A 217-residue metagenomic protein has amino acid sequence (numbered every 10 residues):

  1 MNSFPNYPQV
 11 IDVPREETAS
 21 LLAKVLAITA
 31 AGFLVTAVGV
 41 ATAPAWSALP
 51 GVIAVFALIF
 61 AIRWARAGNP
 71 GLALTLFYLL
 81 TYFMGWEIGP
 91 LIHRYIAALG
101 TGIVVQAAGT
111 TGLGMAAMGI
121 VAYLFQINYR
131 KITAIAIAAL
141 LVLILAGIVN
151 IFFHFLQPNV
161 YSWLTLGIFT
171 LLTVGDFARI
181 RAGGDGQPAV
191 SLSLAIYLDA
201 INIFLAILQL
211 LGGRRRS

Functional and structural regions predicted by a protein language model:
M1-S217: A hydrophobic alpha-helical transmembrane-helix feature that marks the membrane cores and membrane-interface segments
